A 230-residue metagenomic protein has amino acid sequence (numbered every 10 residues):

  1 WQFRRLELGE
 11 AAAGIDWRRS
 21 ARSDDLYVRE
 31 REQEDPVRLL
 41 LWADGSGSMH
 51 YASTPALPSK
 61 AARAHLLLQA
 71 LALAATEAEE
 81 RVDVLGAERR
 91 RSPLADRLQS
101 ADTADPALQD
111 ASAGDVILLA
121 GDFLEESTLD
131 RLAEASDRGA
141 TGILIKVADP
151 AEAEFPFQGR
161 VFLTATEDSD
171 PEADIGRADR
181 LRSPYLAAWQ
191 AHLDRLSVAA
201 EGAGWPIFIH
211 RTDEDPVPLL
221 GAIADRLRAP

Functional and structural regions predicted by a protein language model:
W1: Small-residue-rich anion-binding loops in enzyme active sites
R4-A13, R19-A21, V28-P230: Exposed, interaction-prone extracellular/peripheral surfaces
